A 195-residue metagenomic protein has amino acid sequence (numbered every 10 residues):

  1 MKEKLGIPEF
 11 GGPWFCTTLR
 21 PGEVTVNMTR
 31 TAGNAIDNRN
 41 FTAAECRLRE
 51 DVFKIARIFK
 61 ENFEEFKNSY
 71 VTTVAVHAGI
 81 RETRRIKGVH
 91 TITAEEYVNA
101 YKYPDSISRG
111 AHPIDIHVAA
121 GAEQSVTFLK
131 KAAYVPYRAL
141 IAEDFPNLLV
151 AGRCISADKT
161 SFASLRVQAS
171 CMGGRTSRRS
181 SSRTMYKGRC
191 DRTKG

Functional and structural regions predicted by a protein language model:
M1-G195: Flavin (FAD/FMN)-binding glycine-rich loop and adjacent Rossmann-like elements that form
